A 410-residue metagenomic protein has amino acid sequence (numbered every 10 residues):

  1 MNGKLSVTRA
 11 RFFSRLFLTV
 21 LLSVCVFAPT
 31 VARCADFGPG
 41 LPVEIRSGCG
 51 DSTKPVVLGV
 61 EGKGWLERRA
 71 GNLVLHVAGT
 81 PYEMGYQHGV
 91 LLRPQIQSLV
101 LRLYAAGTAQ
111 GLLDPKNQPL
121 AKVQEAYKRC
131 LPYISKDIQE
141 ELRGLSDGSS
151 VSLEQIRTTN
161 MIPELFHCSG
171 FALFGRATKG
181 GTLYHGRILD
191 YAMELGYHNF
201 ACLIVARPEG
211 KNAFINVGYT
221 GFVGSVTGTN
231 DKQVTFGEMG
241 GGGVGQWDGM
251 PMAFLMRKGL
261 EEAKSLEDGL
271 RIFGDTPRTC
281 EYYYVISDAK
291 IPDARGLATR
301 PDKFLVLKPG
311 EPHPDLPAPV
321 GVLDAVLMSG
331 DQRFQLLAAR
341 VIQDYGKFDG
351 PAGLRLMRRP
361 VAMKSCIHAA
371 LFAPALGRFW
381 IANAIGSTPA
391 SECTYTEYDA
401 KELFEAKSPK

Functional and structural regions predicted by a protein language model:
M1-F13: N-terminal secretory signal peptides that target proteins for export/translocation
F13-R15, T19, M161, Y191 (+2 more regions): General helical structural elements
R15-P29: Bacterial N-terminal signal peptides
A32-C34: Boundary at the C-terminal end of the N-terminal hydrophobic targeting segment
D36-S146, A177-Y184, I188-K410: C-terminal, well-structured catalytic/ligand-binding subdomain of enzymes
L145-R187: Gly/Pro-rich turn-and-neighbor structural signature
